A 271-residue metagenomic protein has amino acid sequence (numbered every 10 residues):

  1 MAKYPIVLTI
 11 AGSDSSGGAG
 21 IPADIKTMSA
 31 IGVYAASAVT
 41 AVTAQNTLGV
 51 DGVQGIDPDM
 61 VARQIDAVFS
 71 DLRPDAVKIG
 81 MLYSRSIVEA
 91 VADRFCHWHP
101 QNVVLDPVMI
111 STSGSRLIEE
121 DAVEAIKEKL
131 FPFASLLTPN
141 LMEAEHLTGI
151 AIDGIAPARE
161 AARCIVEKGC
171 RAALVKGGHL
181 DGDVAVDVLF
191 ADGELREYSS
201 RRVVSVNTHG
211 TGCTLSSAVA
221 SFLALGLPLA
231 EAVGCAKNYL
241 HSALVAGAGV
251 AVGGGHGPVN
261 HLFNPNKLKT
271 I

Functional and structural regions predicted by a protein language model:
M1-Y4, T9, G20, D183-Y198: Acidic-glycine-rich active-site phosphate/pyrophosphate-binding loop
A2-T9, M28-S113, P265: Conserved N-terminal subdomain of the carbohydrate kinase-like
Y4, E231-I271: Charged C-terminal helix
I10-S16, L195-H209: Short pre-catalytic strand/loop immediately N-terminal to key active-site residues, enriched for Gly-Thr
G17-V33: N-terminal basic/disordered segments at the start of proteins
I31-A36, L195-R196, F222-A236: Phosphate-handling active-site elements
E120-L195: Conserved phosphate/ATP/ADP-binding segment of small-molecule kinases
E145-H146, S205-L229: Short, small-residue alpha-helix embedded
